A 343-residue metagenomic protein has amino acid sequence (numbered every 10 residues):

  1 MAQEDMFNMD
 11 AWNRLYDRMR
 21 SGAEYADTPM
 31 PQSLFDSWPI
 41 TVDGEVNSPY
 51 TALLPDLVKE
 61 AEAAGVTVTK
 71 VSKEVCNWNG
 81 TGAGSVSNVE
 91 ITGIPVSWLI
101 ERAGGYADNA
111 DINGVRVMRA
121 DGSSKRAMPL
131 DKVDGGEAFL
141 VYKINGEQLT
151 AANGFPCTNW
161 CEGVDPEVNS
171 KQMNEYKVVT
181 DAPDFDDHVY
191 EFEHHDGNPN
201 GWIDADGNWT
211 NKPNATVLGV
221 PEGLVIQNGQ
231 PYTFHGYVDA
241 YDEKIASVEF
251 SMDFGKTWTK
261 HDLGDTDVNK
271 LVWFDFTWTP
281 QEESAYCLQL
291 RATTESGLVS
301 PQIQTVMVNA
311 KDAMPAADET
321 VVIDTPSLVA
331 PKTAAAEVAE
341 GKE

Functional and structural regions predicted by a protein language model:
M1-T41, V46-A52, E101-E343: Extended, aromatic/histidine-rich regions of cofactor-dependent oxidoreductases associated with respiratory
W38, T67-G82: Acidic/histidine-rich, surface-exposed loop or edge segments in extracytoplasmic proteins
T41-D43, Y50-S72: Surface-exposed, glycine/proline- and aromatic-rich loop segments on solvent-exposed faces across compartments
D43, N77-V89: Second-shell loop/turn segments in exported
Y50-E60, T92-P95, L99, N169: Stable alpha-helical elements in mature extracytoplasmic
S72, T92-P95, F155: Catalytic-loop motifs flanking and including active-site residues across diverse enzymes
V86-G93, N159: Extended catalytic/binding region for NAD+/ADP-ribose chemistry, centered on the ART fold
